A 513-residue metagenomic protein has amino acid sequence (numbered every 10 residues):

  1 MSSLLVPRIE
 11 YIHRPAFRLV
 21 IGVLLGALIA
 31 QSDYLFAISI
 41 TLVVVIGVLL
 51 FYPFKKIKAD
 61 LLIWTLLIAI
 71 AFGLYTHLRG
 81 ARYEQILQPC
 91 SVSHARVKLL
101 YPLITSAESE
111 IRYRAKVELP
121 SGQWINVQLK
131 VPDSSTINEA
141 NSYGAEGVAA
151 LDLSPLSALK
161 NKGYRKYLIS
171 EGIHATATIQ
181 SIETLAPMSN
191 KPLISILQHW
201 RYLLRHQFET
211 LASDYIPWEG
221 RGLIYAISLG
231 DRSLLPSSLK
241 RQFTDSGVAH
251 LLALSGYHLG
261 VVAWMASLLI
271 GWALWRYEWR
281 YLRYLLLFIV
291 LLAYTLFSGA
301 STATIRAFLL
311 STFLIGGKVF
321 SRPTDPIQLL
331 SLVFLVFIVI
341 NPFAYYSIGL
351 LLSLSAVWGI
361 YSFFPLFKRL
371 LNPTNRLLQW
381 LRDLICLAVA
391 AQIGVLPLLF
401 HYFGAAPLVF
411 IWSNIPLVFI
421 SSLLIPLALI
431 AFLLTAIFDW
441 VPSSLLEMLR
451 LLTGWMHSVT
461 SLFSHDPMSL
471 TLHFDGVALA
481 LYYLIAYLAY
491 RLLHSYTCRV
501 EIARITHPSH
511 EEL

Functional and structural regions predicted by a protein language model:
M1-C90, E183, R306, C498: N-terminal leader/targeting segments
S2-E10, W64, A69-H250: Membrane-interface helix/helix-cap signal primarily in integral membrane proteins
S2-P15, L19, V23, D33-L35 (+1 more regions): C-terminal regulatory/interaction regions
E10-F17, I194-Q198, Y202-L203, S228-L235 (+4 more regions): Hydrophobic alpha-helical transmembrane segments
R18, G26, I57-I63, A177 (+2 more regions): Hydrophobic alpha-helical transmembrane segments in multi-pass membrane proteins
A37-V45, L352-S353, N414-I420, A478-A480: Alpha-helical transmembrane segments of polytopic membrane proteins
A177, A186-H199, H206, D245 (+2 more regions): Membrane-interface amphipathic/re-entrant loop segments adjacent to transmembrane helices in multi-pass membrane
L223, L235, I385-H401, F419 (+2 more regions): Hydrophobic alpha-helical segments of membrane proteins
